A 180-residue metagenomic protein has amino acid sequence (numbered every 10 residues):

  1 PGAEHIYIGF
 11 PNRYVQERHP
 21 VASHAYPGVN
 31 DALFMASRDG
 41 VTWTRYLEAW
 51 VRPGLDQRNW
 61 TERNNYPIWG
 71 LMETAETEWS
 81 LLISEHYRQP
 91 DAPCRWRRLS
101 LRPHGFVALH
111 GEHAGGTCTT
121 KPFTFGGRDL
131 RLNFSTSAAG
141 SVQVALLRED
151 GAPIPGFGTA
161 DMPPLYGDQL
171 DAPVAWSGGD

Functional and structural regions predicted by a protein language model:
P1-D180: Carbohydrate-active catalytic/glycan-binding domains of CAZyme proteins, especially the secreted or lumenal ectodomains
